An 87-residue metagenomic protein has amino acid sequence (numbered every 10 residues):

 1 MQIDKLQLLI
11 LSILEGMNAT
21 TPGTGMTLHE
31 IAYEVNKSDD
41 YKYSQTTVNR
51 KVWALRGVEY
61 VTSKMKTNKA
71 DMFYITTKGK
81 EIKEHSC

Functional and structural regions predicted by a protein language model:
M1-G25: Short alpha-helical segments that sit at the start of domains
T21-V35: Short acidic, hydrophobic short linear motifs in intrinsically disordered regions
N36-V48: Short, positively charged loop/turn segments that connect secondary-structure elements
N49-R56: Short, hydrophobic-biased segments on the C-terminal half of alpha helices that form "recognition helices"
R56-K66: A short, conserved structural fragment
N68-T76: Minor-groove-contacting beta-hairpin "wing" of winged helix-turn-helix DNA-binding domains
T77-C87: Short, amphipathic alpha-helical interaction segments positioned at domain boundaries
